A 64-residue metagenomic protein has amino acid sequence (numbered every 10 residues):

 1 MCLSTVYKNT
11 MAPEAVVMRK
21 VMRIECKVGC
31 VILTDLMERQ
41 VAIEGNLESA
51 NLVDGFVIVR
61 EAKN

Functional and structural regions predicted by a protein language model:
C2-N64: Compact, glycine-rich, soluble single-domain proteins
